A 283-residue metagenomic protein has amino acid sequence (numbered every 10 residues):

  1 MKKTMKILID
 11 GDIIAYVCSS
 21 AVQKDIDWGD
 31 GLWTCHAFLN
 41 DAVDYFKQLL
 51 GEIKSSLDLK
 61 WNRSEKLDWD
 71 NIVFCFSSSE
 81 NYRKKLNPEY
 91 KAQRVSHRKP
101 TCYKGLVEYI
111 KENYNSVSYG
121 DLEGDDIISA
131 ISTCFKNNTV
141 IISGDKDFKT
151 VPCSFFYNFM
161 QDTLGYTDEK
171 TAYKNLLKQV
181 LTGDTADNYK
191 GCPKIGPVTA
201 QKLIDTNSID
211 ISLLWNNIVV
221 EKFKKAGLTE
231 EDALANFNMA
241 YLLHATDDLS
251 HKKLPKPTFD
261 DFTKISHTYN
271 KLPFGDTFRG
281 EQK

Functional and structural regions predicted by a protein language model:
K2-E108: Domain-level signal for Mg2+-assisted phosphodiester chemistry and nucleotide/NA-binding surfaces in nucleic-acid
K2-T4, L32-W33, L67-W69, Q93-Q282: Extended two-metal-dependent nuclease catalytic cores across DNA- and RNA-processing enzymes
